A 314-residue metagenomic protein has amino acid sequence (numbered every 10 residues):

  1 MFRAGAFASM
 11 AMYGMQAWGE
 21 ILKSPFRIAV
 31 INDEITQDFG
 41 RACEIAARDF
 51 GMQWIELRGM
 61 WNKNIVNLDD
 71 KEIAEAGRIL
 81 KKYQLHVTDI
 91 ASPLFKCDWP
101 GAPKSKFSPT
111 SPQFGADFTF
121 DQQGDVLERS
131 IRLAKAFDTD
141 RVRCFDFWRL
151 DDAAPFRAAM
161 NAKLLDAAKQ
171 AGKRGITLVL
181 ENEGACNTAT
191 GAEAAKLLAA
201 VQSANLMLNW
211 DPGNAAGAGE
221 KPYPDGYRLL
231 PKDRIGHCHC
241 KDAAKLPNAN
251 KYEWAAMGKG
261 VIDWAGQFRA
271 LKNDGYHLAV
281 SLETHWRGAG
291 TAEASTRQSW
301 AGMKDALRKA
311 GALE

Functional and structural regions predicted by a protein language model:
G5, S9-M12, E20-A29, T36-G51 (+2 more regions): Histidine-acidic metal/acid-base catalytic patches
G5-G14, G19-E20, E44, C97-L208 (+2 more regions): Active-site acidic/histidine proton-transfer and metal-coordination neighborhood in alpha/beta enzyme cores
E34-T36, G59-W61, P93-K96, D146-L150 (+4 more regions): Active-site-proximal loop/turn and secondary-structure-junction residues that shape catalytic pockets, frequently
W54-E56, D89-A91, R143, V179 (+3 more regions): Conserved beta-strand positions in the central sheet of alpha/beta enzyme cores
L57-K81, F147-D152: Glycine-rich, proline-tolerant flexible connector loops at the mouths of alpha/beta enzymes
W61-I65, D98-P100, L150-A154, G217-A218 (+2 more regions): A short acidic, helix-capping loop that chelates divalent metal ions and anchors anionic groups
I73-D89, N161-R174, A200-V201, W264-A265: Alpha-helix-loop-beta-strand connector modules within alpha/beta enzyme cores
